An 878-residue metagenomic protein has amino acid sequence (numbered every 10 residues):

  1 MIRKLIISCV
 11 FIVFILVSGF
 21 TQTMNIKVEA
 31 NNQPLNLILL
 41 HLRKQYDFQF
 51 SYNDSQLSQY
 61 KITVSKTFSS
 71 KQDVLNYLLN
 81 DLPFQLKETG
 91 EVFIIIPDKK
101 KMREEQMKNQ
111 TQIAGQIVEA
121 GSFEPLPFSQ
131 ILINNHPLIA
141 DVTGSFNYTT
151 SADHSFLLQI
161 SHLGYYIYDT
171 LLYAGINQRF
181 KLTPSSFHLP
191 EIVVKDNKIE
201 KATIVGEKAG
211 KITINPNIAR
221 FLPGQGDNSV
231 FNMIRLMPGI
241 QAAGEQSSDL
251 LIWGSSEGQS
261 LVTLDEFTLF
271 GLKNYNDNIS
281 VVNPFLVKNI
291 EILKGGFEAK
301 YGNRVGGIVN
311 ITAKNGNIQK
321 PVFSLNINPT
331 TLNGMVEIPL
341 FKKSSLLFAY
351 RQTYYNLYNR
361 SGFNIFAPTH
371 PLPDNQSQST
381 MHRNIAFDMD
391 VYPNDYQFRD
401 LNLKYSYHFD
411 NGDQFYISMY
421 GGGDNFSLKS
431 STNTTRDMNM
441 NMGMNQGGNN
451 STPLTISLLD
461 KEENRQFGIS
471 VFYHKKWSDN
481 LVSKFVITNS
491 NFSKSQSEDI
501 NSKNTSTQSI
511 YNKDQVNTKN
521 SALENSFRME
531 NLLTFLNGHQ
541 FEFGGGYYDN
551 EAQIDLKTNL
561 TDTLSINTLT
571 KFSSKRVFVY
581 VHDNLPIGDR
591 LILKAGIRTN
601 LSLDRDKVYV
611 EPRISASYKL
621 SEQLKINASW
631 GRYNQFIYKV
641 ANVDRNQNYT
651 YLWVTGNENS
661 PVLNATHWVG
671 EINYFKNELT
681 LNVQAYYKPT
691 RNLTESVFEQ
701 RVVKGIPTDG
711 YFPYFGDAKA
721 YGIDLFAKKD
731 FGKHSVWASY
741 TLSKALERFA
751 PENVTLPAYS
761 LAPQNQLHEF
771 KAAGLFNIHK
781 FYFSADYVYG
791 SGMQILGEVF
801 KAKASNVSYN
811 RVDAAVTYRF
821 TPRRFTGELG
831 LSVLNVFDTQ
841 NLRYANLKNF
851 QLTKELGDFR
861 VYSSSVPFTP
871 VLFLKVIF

Functional and structural regions predicted by a protein language model:
L39, R43-Y46, L82, E88 (+7 more regions): Short, acidic, small-residue-rich periplasmic hinge/interaction motif at the N-terminus of Gram-negative outer-membrane
F146-T149, F221, F267-K294: Short acidic/polar hinge/loop motifs at secondary-structure boundaries that mediate gating or recognition
Y168, R179-K181, M237, V281-V322: A beta-strand signature from Gram-negative outer-membrane beta-barrel systems, especially the internal plug domain
Y355-L357, S361, I365, R691-N692 (+2 more regions): C-terminal beta-signal and adjacent terminal beta-strands/loops of Gram-negative outer-membrane beta-barrel proteins
S406-N425, L459-D606, K619, N682 (+1 more regions): Face-selective signature of the C-terminal outer-membrane beta-barrel domain
S493, T558, L603, S621-W668 (+3 more regions): Surface-exposed extracellular loop regions of Gram-negative outer-membrane beta-barrel proteins, predominantly
N520, E524-R528, T568-S573, F578-Y580 (+5 more regions): Outer membrane beta-barrel strand-and-loop segments of large Gram-negative receptors, especially TonB-dependent
G588, Y687-P689, Y711-I795: Gram-negative outer-membrane beta-barrel transporters
